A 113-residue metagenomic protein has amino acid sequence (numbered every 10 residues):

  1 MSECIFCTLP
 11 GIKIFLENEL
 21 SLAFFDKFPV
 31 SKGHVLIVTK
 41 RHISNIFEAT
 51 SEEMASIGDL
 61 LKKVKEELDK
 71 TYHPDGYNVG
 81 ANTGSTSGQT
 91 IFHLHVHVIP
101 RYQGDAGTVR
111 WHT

Functional and structural regions predicted by a protein language model:
M1-T113: HIT superfamily nucleotide-processing domains
